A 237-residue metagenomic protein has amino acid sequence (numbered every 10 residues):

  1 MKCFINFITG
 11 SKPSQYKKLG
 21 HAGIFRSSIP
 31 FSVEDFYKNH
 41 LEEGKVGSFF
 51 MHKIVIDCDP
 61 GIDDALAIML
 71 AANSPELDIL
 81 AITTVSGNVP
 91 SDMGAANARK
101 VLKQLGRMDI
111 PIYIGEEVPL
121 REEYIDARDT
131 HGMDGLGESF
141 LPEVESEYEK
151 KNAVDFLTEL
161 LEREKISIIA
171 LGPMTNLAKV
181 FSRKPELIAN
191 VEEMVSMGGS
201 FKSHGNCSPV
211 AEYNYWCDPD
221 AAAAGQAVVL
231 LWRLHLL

Functional and structural regions predicted by a protein language model:
F7-T9, P13, I29, V33 (+1 more regions): Short terminal hydrophobic/aromatic SLiMs and anchors at protein ends
V46-L237: N-terminal acidic, glycine/proline-rich low-complexity segments
